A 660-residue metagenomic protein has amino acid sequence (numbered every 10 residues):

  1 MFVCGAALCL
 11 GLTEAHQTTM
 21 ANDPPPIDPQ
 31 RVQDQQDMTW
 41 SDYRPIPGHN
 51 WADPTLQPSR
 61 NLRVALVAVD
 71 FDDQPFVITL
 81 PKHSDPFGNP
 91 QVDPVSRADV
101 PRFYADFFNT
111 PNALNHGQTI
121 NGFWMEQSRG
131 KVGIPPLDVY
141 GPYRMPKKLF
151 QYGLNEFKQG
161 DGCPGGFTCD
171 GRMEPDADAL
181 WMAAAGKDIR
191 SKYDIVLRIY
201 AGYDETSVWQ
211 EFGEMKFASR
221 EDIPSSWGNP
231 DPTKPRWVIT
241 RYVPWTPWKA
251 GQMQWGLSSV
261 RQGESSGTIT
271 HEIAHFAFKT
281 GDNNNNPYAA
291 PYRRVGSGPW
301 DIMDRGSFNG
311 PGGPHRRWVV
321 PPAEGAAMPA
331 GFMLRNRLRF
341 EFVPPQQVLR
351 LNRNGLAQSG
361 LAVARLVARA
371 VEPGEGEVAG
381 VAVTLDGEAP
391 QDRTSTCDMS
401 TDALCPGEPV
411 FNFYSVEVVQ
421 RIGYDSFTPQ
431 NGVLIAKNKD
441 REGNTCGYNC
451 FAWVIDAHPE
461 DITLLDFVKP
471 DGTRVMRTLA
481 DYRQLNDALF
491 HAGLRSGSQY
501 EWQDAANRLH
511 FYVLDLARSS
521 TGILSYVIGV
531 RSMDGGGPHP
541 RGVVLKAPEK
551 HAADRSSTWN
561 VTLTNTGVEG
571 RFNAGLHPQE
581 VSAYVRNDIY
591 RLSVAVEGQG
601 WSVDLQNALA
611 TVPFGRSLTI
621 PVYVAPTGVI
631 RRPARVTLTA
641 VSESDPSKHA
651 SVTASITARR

Functional and structural regions predicted by a protein language model:
F2-C9: Bacterial N-terminal signal peptides
H16-P314, E324-A326, G355-A357, R365-V367 (+1 more regions): Active-site-proximal segment of zinc-dependent metalloprotease catalytic domains
T18-D42, V77-H83, R97-R102, D106 (+6 more regions): Non-catalytic C-terminal accessory/binding modules of secreted extracellular proteins
D72, I422, N565-E569, G628 (+1 more regions): Short, acidic/polar linear motifs in exposed loop/turn regions
T280-C397: A domain-level signal for the mature, folded cores of soluble proteins
D554-V561, L618, V629-T637: Short, solvent-exposed loop/turn segments enriched in Ser/Thr/Gly
Q599-G628: Intrinsically disordered, low-complexity Pro/Gly/Ser/Thr-rich segments with frequent PxxP/GP/PP motifs and embedded
V629-A658: Terminal connector regions
